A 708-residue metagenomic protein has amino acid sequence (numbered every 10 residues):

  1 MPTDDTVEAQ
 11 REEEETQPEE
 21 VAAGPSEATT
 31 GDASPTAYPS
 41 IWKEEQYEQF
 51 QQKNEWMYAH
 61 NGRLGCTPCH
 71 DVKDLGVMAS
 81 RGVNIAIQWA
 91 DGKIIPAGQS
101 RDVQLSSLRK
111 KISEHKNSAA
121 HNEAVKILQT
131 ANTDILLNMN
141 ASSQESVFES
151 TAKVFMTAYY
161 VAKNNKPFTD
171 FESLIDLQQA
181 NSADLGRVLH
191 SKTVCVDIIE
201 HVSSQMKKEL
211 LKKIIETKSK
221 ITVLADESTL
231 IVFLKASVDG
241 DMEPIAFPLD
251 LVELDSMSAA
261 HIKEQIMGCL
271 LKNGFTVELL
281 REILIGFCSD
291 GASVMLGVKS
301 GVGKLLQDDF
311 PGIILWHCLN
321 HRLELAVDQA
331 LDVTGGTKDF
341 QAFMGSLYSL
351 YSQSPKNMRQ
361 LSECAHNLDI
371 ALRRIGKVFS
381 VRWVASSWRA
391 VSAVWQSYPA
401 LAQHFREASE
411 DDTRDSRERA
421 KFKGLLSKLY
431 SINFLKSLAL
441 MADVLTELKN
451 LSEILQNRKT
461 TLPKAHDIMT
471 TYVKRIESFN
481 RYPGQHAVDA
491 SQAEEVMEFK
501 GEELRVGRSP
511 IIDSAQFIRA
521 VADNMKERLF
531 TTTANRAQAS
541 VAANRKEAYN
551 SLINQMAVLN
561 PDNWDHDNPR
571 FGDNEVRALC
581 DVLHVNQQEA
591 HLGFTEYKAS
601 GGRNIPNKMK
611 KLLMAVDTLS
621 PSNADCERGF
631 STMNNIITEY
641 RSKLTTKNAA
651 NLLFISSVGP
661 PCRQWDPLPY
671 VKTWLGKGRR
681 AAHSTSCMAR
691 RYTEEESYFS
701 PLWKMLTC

Functional and structural regions predicted by a protein language model:
M1-C708: Alpha-helical structural modules in large enzymes and assemblies
